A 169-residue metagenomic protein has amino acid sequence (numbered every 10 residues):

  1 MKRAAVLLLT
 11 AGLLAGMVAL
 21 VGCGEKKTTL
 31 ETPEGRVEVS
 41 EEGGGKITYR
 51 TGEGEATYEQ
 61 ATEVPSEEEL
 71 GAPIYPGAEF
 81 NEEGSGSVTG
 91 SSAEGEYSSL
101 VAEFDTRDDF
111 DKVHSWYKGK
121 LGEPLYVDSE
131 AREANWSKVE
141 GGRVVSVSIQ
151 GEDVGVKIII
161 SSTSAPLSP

Functional and structural regions predicted by a protein language model:
M1-L13: Bacterial N-terminal signal peptides that target proteins for export
T10-G12, G16-M17, P33, P124: Low-complexity, intrinsically disordered/propeptide-like segments
V18-G22: C-terminal motif of bacterial Sec signal peptides marking the signal peptidase cleavage site
C23-P169: An acidic-aromatic pocket/loop used at catalytic or ligand-binding sites
